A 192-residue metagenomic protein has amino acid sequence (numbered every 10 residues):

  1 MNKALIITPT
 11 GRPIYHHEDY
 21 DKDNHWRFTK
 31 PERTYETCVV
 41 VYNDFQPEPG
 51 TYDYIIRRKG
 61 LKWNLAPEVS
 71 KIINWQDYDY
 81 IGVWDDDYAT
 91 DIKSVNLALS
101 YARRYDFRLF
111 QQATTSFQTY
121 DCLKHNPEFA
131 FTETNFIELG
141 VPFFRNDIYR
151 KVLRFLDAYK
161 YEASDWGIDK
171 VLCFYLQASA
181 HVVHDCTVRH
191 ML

Functional and structural regions predicted by a protein language model:
M1-A4, L61-K62, S70, W75-Q76 (+2 more regions): Catalytic phosphate/metal-binding cores of nucleic-acid and nucleotide-processing enzymes, i.e., regions that mediate
M1-E48: N-proximal low-complexity "stem/linker" segments adjacent to membrane-targeting elements
N2-H16, Y159-L192: C-terminal catalytic/acceptor-binding lobe
I14-H16, Y88-D91: Acidic-and-aromatic substrate-binding clefts and catalytic sites of carbohydrate-active enzymes
V39-D79: Active-site-proximal specificity loops/subdomain of glycosyltransferases
D77-A89: Short beta-strand-to-loop acidic/aromatic patch adjacent to the donor-nucleotide binding site
Y80, D91-F174: Conserved catalytic core of nucleotide-sugar-dependent glycosyltransferases
V83, L109-Q112, A180-H184: A structural signal for short, well-ordered beta-strand segments and their strand-loop junctions that often border
